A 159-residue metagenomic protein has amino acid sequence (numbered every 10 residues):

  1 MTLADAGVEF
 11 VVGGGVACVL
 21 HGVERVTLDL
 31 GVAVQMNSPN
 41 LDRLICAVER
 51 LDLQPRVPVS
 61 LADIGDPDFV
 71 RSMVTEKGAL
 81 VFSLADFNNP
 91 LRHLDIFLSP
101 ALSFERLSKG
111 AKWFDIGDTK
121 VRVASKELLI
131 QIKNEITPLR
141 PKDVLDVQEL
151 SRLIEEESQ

Functional and structural regions predicted by a protein language model:
M1-Q159: Compositionally biased terminal segments of proteins
